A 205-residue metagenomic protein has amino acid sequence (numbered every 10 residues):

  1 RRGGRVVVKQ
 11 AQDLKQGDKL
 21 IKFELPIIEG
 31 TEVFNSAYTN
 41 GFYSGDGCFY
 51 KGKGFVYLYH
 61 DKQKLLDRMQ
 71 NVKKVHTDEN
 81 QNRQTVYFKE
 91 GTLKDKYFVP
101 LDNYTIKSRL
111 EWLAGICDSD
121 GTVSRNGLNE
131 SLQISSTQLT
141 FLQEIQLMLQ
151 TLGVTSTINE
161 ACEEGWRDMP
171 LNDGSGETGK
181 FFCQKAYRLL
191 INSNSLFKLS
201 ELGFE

Functional and structural regions predicted by a protein language model:
R1-E205: Internal intein/HINT superfamily modules and their associated LAGLIDADG
